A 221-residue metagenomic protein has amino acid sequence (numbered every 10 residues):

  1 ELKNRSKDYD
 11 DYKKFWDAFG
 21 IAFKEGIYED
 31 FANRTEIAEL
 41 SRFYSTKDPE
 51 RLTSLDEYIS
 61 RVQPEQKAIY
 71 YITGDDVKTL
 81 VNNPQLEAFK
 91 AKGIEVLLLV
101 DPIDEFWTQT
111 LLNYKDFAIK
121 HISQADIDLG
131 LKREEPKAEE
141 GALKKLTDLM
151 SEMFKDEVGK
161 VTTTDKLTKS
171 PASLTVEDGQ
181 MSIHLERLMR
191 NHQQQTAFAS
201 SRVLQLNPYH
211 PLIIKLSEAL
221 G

Functional and structural regions predicted by a protein language model:
E1-G221: Conserved GHKL (Bergerat-fold) ATPase module
